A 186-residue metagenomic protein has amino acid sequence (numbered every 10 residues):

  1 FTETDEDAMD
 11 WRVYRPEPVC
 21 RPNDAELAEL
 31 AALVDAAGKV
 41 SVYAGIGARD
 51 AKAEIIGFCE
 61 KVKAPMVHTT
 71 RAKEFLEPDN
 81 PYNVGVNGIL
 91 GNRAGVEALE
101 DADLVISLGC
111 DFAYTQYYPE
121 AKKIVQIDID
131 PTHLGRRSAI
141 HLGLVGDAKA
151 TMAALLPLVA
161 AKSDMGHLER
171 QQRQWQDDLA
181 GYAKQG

Functional and structural regions predicted by a protein language model:
F1-A25, Q172: A nucleotide-sugar donor-handling region in carbohydrate enzymes
F1-D10, L33, G95-V125, L158 (+1 more regions): Structural signature of the thiamine diphosphate
T2-E3, D50-A51, Y114-Q116, L134 (+1 more regions): Glycine/Thr-rich phosphate-binding loops of Rossmann-like dinucleotide-binding domains
A8-R12, A32, A37, A121-K122 (+1 more regions): Phosphate/pyrophosphate-binding active-site segments
P22, E29-D101: Anionic-ligand anchoring segments at beta-strand to alpha-helix junctions in alpha/beta enzyme folds, i.e., glycine
V40, N83, V105-I106, I124 (+1 more regions): Short, well-ordered beta-strand core segments
I56-A64, T115-H133: A short, gly/pro- and small-residue-rich
T70-E74, C110-F112, D128-H133: Short, polar loop motifs at secondary-structure junctions
